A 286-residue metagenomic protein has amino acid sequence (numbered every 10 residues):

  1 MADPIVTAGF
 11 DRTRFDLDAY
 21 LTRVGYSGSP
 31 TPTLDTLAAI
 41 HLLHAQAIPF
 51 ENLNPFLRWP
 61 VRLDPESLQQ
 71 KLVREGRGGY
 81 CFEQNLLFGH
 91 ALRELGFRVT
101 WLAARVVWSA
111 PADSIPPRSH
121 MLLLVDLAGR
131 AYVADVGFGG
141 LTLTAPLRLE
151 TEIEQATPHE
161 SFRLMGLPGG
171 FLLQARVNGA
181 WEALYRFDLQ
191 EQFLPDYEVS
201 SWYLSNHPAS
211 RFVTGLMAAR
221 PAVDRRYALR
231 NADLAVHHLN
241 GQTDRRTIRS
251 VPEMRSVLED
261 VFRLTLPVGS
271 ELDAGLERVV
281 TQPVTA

Functional and structural regions predicted by a protein language model:
A2-G28, L43-P49, V106-R245, R249-P252: His-Asp-centered catalytic microenvironments across diverse enzyme cores, prominently the transglutaminase-like
D11-G76: Secondary-structure boundary elements
R23, E94, D260-V261: Residues at alpha-helix termini
L34, R105, L272: Residue-level "edge-of-site" marker
P65, A112-S114, V279: Short secondary-structure transition/capping segments
K71-F82, D113: Short gly/ser-rich anion-binding loops that grip negatively charged ligand groups
R77-A103, L123, A218: Cysteine-centered nucleophilic/redox motifs
A235-A286: Extended, charged low-complexity segments that frequently continue into or abut oligomerization scaffolds
